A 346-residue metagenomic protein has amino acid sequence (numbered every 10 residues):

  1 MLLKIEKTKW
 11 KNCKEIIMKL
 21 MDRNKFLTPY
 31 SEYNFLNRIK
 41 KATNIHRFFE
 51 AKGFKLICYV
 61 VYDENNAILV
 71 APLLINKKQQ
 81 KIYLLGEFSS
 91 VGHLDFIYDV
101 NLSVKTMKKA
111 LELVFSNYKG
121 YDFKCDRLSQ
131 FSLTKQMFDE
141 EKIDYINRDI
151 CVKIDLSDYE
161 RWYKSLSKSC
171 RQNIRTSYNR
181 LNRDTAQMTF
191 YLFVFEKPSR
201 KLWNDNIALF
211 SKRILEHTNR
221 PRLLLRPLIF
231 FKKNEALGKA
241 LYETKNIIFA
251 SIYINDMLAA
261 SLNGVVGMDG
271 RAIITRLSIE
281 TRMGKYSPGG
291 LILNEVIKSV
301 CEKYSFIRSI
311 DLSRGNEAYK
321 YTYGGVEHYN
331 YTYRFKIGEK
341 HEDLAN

Functional and structural regions predicted by a protein language model:
M1-L3, Y118, A186-M188, I307-R308: A structural micro-motif
L3-K81, D126-L133, I143-I146, Y159-G284: A conserved beta-strand-loop-helix scaffold within acyl/acetyltransferase catalytic domains
Y59, I82-Y83, F96, V152 (+3 more regions): Well-ordered beta-strand positions enriched in small/hydrophobic/aromatic, beta-favoring residues
K78-I146, G270-Y329: Acyl-donor binding region in acyl/amide transferases
G92, R148-I150, N246, A260 (+1 more regions): A generic structural signal for well-ordered coil/turn residues at beta-strand boundaries that shape enzyme active-site
I146-V152, E327-G338: Conserved catalytic-core motifs of GNAT/GCN5-like acyltransferases
K153-S157: Structured, charged N-terminal subsegments at the starts of enzyme catalytic cores and at intra-chain domain/subunit
P227-K232, I337-N346: Alpha-helical membrane-targeting segments
